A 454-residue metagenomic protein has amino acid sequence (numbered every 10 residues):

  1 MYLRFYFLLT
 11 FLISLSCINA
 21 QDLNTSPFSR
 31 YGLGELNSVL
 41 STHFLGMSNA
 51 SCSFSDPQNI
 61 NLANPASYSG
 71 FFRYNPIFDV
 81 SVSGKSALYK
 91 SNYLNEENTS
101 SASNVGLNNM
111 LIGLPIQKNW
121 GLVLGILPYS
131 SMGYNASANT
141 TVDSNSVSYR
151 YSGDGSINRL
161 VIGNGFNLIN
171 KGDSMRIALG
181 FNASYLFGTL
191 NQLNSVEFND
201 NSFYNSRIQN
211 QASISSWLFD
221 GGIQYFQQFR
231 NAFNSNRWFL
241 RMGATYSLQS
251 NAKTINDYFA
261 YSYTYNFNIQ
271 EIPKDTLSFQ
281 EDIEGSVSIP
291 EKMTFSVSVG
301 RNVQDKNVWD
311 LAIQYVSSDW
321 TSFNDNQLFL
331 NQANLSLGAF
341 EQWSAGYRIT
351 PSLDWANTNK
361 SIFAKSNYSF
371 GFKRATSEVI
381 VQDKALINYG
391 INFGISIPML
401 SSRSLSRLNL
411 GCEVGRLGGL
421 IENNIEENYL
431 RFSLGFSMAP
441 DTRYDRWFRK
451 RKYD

Functional and structural regions predicted by a protein language model:
M1-F5: Positively charged n-region of N-terminal signal peptides that target proteins for export
Y6-S14: Bacterial N-terminal signal peptides
S16-A20: Sec/Tat signal peptide C-region and signal peptidase I cleavage site
Q21-D454: Subset of outer-membrane beta-barrel
